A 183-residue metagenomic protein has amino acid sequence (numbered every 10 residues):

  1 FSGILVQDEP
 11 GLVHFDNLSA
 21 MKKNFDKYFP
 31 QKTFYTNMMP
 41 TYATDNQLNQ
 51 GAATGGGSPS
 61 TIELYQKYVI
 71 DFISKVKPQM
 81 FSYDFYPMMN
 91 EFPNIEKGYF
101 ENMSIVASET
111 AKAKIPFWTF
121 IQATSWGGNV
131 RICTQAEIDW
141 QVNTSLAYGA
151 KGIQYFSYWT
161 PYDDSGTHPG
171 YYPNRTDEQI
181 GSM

Functional and structural regions predicted by a protein language model:
F1-M183: Glycan-processing catalytic domains of CAZymes
